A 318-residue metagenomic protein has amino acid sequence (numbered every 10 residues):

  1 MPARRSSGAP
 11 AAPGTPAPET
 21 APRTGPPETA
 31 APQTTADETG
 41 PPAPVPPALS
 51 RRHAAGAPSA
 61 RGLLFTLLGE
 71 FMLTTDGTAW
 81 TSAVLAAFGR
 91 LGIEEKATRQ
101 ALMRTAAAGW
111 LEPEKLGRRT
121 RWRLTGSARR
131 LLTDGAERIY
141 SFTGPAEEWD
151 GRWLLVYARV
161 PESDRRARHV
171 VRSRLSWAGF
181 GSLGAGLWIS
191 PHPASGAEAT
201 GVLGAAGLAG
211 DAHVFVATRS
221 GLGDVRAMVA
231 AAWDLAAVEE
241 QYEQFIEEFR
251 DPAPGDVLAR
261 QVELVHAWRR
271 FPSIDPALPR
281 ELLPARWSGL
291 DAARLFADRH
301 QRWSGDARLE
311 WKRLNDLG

Functional and structural regions predicted by a protein language model:
S6-V45: Intrinsically disordered, low-complexity terminal tails and inter-domain linkers enriched for S/T/G/P/D/E
D37-L67: Short alpha-helical segments that sit at the start of domains
T75-A87: Short acidic, hydrophobic short linear motifs in intrinsically disordered regions
A101-G109, W122: Basic amphipathic alpha-helical segments that dock to polyanions
K115-R121: Short, Lys/Arg-rich nucleic-acid/phosphate-binding segment
R129-W153: Short, amphipathic alpha-helical interaction segments positioned at domain boundaries
P161-D251: Mid-protein regulatory/catalytic core that forms ligand/cofactor-binding pockets and protein-protein interaction
R226-G318: C-terminal regulatory/effector modules of DNA-binding transcriptional regulators
